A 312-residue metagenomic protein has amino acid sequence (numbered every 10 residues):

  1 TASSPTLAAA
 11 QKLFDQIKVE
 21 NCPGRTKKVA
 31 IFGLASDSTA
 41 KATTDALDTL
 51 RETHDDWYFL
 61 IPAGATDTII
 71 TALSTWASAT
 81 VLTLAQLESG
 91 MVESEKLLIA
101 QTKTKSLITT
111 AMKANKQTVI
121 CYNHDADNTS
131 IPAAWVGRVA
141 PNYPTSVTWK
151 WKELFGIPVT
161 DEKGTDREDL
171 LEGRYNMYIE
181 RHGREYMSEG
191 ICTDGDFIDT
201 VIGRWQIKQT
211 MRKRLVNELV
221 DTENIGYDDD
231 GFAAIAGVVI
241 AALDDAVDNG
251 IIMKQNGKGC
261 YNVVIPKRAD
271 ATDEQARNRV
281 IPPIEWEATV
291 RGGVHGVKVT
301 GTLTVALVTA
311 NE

Functional and structural regions predicted by a protein language model:
T1-E312: Surface-exposed assembly/interface segments
